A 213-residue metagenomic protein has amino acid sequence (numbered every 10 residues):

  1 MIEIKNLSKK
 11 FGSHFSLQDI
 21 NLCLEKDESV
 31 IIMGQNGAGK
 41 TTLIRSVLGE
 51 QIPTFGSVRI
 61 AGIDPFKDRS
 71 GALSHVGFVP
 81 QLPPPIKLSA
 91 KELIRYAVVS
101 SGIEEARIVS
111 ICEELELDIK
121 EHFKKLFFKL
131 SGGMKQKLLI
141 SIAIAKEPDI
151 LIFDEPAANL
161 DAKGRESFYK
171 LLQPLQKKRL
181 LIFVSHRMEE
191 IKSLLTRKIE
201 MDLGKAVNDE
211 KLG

Functional and structural regions predicted by a protein language model:
I2, L17-D19: Conserved structural motif at the start of ABC-family nucleotide-binding domains
M33-Q35: The feature captures the beta-strand-to-loop junction immediately N-terminal to the Walker
L48: Helix-to-loop junction immediately C-terminal to a conserved catalytic motif
G56-K67, G71-A72: Conserved ABC transporter NBD signature motif
L88-G102: Q-loop/switch helix immediately C-terminal to the Walker
I140: Hydrophobic anchor residue at the start of the ABC signature
L151-E155: Catalytic Walker B motif of ABC-type/P-loop ATPase nucleotide-binding domains
